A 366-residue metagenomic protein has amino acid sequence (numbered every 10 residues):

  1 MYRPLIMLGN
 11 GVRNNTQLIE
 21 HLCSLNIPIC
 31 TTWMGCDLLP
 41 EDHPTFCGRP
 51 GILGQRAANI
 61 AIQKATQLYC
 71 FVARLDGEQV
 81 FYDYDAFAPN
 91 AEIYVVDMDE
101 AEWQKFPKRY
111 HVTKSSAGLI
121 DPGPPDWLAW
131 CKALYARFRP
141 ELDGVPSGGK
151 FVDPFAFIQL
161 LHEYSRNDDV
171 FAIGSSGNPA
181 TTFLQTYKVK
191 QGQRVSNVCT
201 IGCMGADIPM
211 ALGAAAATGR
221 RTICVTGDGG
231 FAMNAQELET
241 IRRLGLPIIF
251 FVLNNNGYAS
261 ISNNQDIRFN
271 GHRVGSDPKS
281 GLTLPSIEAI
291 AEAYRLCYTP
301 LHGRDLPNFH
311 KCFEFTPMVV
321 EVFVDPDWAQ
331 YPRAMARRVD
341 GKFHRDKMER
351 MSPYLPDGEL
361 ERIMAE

Functional and structural regions predicted by a protein language model:
M1-L5, I62-A65, L160-D168, A215-G219 (+1 more regions): Glycine-rich phosphate/diphosphate-binding loops that line cofactor/substrate pockets in enzymes
R13-N14, D76-E78, D327-A329: Short glycine-rich, flexible loops that bind phosphorylated cofactors or substrates
L18-I19, Y135-P209, A214-A217, M364-A365: Active-site diphosphate/adenylate-binding microenvironment
E20-I27, Q79-E100, G192, P332-E349: A short, gly/pro- and small-residue-rich
I27-M34, Y94-D97, F250-L253: Short internal beta-strands
G35-A136, Q265: Glycine-rich, acidic loop regions that bind phosphate or pyrophosphate groups
I52, K64, W103-Q104, T181-E366: Thiamine diphosphate
Q67-Y69, F171, R221-I223: Structural motif
